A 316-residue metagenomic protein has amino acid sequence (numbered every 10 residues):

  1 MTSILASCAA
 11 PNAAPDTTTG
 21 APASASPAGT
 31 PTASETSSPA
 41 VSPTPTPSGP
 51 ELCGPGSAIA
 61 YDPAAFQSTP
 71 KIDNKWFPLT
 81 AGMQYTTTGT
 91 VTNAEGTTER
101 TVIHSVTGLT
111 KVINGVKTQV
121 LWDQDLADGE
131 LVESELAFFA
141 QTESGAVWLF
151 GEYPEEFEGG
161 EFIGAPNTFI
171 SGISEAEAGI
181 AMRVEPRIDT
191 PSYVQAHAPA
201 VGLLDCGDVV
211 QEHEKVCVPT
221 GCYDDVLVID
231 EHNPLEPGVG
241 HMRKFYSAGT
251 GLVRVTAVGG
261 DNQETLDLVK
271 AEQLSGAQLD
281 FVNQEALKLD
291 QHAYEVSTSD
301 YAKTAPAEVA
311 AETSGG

Functional and structural regions predicted by a protein language model:
I4-S7: C-terminal motif of bacterial Sec signal peptides marking the signal peptidase cleavage site
A9-N12: Bacterial signal peptide processing site
D16-P47: Extracellular mucin-like PTS domains
V41-G316: Conserved functional acidic sites
